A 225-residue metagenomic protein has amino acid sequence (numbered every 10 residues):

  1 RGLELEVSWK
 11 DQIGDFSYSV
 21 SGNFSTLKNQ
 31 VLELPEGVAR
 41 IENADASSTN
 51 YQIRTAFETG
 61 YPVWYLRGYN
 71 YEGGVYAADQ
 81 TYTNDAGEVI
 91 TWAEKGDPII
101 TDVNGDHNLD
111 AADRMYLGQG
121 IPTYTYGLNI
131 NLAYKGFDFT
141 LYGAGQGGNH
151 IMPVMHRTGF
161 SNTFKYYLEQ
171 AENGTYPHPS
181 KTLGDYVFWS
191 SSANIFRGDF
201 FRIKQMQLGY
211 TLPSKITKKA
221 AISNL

Functional and structural regions predicted by a protein language model:
R1, G14-V31: Membrane-embedded beta-barrel scaffold of Gram-negative outer-membrane proteins
R1-E4, S17, T123-G127, F200-Q207: Transmembrane beta-barrel architecture of outer-membrane proteins
L3, D15, G136-T140, K215-I216: Repeated loop/turn-to-beta-strand initiation elements of outer-membrane beta-barrel proteins
E4-S8, S21-N23, N129-N131, Q207-T211: Outer-membrane beta-barrel architecture
D11, F24-Q30, Y134-G136, G145-N149 (+2 more regions): Transmembrane beta-strands of outer-membrane beta-barrel pores
Y18-V20, L128, Y134-L141, N224-L225: Transmembrane beta-strands of outer-membrane beta-barrel proteins
K28-I121, N129, D138-D199: Surface-exposed, extracytoplasmic segments of Gram-negative outer-membrane nutrient-acquisition systems
F201-L225: C-terminal structured "cap/appendage" subdomains that terminate the fold
